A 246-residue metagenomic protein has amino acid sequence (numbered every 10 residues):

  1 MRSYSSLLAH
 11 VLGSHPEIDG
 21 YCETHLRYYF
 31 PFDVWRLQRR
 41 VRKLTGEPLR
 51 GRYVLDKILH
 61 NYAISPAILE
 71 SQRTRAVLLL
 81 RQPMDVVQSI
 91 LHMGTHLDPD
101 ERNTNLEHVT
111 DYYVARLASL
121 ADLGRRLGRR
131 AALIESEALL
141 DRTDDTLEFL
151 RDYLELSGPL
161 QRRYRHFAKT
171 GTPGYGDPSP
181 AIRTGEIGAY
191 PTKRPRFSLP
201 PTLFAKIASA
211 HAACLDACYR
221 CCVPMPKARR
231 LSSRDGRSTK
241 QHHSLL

Functional and structural regions predicted by a protein language model:
M1-R52: PAPS-dependent sulfotransferase catalytic core
L7, V11, S119-L123, F149 (+2 more regions): Amphipathic alpha-helical segments that form well-ordered structural scaffolds and often line/cohere around active
C22, V54-K57, L133-E135: Short beta-strand segments
Y28-F30, V86, D141, A168: Generic structural signal for helix capping and beta-alpha/helix-loop junctions
F32-D33, V54-K57, H108-Y112: Short, flexible loop segments at the rims of nucleotide/cofactor-binding pockets, characterized by
P48-P66: Glycine-rich phosphate-binding loop used to anchor ATP phosphates in small-molecule kinases, encompassing both
H60-Q161, P178-I182: PAPS-dependent sulfotransferase catalytic domain
L156-L246: PAPS-dependent sulfotransferases, especially Golgi type II membrane carbohydrate sulfotransferases
